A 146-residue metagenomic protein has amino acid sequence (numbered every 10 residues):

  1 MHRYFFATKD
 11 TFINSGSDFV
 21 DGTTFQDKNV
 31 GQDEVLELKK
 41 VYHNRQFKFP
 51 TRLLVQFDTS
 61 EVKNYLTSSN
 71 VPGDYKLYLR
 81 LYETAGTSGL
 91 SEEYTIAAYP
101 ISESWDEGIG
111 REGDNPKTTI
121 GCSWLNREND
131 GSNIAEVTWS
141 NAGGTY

Functional and structural regions predicted by a protein language model:
M1-Y146: Secreted, disulfide-rich extracellular signaling modules
